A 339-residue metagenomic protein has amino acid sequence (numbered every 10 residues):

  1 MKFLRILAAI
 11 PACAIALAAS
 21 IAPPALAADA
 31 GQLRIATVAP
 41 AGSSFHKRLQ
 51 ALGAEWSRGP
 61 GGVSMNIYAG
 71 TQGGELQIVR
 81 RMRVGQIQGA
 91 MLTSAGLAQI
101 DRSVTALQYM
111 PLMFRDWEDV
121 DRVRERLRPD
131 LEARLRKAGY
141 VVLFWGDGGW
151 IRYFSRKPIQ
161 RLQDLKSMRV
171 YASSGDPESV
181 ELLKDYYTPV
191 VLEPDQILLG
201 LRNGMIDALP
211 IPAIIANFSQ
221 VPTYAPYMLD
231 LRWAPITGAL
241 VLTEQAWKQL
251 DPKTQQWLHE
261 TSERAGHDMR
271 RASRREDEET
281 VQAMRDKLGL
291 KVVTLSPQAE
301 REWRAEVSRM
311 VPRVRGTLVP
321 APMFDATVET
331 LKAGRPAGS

Functional and structural regions predicted by a protein language model:
M1-R5: Positively charged n-region of N-terminal signal peptides that target proteins for export
L7-S20: Bacterial N-terminal signal peptides
A19-A27: Signal peptide processing junction and immediate N-terminal pro/mature segment of secreted/exported proteins
L26-E118, L135-S339: N-terminal secretory/targeting leader peptides
R122-A138: Hinge/lid segment of periplasmic solute-binding proteins
